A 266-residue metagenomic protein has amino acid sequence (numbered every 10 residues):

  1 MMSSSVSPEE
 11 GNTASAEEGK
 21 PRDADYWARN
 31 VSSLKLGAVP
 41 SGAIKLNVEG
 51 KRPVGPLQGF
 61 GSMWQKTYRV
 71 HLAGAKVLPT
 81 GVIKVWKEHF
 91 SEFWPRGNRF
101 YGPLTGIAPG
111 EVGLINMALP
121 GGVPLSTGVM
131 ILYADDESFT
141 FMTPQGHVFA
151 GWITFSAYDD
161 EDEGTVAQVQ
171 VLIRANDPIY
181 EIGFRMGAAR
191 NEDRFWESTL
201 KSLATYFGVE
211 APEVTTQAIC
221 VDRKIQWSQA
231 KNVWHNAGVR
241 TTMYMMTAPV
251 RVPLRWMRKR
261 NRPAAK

Functional and structural regions predicted by a protein language model:
M1-M2, R185: Terminal targeting/low-complexity segments that flank the catalytic cores of oxidoreductases
M2-P120, A237, T241-K266: Hydrophobic ligand-binding cavity/cleft-lining segments
A75-L78, G122-S126, D177-E181: Short, surface-exposed beta-strand/loop "edge" segments at domain boundaries and coil↔beta transitions
I115, F139-F141, A167: Short hydrophobic/aromatic-rich beta-strand segments that constitute the beta-sheet cores of beta-sandwich/beta-barrel
P120-D162: Hydrophobic-ligand binding "helix-grip"
G146-N191: Beta-strand/loop substructures that line and gate deep hydrophobic ligand-binding cavities in soluble
Y180-A218: A conserved amphipathic terminal alpha-helix motif
A204-T242: Short, highly charged C-terminal tails/helix-capping segments
